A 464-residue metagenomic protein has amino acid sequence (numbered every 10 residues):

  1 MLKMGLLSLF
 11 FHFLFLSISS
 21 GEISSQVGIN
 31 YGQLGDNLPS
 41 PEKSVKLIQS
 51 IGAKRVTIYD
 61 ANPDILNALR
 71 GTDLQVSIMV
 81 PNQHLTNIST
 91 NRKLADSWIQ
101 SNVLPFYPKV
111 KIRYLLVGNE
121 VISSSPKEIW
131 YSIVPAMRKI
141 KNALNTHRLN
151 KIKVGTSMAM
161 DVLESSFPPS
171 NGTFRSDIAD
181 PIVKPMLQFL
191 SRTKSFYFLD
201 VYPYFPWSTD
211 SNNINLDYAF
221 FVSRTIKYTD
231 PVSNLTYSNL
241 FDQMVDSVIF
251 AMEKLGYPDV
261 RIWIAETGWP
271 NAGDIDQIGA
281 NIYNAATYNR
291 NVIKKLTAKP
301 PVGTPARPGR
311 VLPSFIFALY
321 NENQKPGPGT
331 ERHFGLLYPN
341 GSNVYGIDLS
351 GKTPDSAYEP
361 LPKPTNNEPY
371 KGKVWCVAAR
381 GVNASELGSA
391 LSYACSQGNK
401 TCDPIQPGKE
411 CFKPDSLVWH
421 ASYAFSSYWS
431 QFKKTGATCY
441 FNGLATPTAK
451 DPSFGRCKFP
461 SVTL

Functional and structural regions predicted by a protein language model:
M1-I29, P362-K371, T463-L464: Terminal membrane/secretory targeting segments in land-plant proteins
S24-P39, I88-S89, G172-D177, W375-A384: Active-site mouth loops of central-metabolism enzymes
V27-Y31, V56-I58, L74-V80, R113-V117 (+4 more regions): Hydrophobic faces of well-ordered beta-strands that scaffold small-molecule active sites in alpha/beta enzyme cores
L34-I48, R92-P105, D180-K184, E386-A390: Short, acidic/polar
E42-D64, Q75: Catalytic domains of carbohydrate-active enzymes, especially glycoside hydrolases
L47-I48, A68-L69, F106, L190 (+1 more regions): Generic structural signal for hydrophobic
I65-V162, P168-I178, I264: Substrate-binding cleft of extracellular glycoside hydrolase catalytic domains
R138-N142, N150-G155, L163, N171-S427 (+5 more regions): Substrate-binding and catalytic surfaces of secreted/luminal carbohydrate-active proteins
